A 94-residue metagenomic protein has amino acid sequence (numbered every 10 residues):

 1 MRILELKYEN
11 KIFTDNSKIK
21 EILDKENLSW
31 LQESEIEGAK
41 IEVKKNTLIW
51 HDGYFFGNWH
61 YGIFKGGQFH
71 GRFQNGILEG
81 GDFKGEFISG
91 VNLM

Functional and structural regions predicted by a protein language model:
L6-M94: Extended beta-solenoid/beta-helix repeat architectures
